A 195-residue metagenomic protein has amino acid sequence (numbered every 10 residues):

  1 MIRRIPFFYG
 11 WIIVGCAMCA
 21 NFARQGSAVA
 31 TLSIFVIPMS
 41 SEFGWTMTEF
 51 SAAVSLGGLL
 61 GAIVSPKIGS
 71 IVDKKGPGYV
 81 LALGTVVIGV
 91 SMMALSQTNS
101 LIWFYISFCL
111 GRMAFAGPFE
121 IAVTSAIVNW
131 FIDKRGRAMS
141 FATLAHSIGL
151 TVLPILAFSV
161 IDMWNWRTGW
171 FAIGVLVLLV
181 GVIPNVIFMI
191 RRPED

Functional and structural regions predicted by a protein language model:
P6-T31, C109: Pair of pore-lining "gating" transmembrane helices in MFS-fold secondary transporters
F22, S91, I102-P118: Hydrophobic core of transmembrane alpha-helices in multi-pass small-molecule transporters, especially MFS/SLC-type
A30, G58-P66, L150-T151: Residue-level signature of mid-helix packing/kink "hotspots" within the transmembrane helices of 12-pass Major
M39, G117-F131: Intracellular juxtamembrane helix-capping segments at the cytosolic ends of symmetry-related transmembrane helices
G44, G76, Q97-N99, I132: Helix-breaking motifs and short loop linkers at transmembrane-helix boundaries and internal kinks in secondary membrane
I63-G76: Helix-to-loop junctions at the C-terminal end of transmembrane segments in multipass secondary transporters
V86-N99: C-terminal ends and interior cores of transmembrane alpha-helices in multi-pass membrane transporters/permeases
H146-P193: Helix-loop-helix hairpin linking two adjacent transmembrane segments in secondary transporters
